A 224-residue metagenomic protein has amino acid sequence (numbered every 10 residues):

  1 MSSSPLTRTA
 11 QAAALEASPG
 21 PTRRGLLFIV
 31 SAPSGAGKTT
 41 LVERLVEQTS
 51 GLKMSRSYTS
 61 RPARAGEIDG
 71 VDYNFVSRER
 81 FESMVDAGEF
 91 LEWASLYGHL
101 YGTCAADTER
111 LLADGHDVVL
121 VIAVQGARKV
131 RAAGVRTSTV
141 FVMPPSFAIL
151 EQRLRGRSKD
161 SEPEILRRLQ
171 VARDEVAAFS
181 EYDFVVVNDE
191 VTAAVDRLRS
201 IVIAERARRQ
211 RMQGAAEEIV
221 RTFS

Functional and structural regions predicted by a protein language model:
M1-L27: Extreme N-terminal, non-catalytic leader segments that precede Walker-type/kinase nucleotide-binding cores
S2-S4, S200-S224: C-terminal accessory "lid"/substrate-recognition subdomains
S31-P33: P-loop (Walker A) phosphate-binding loop of NTP-binding proteins
K38: Conserved lysine of the Walker
L41-V42: Post-Walker A alpha-helix
V46-S55: Post-Walker A helix-loop "phosphate-sensing" segment adjacent to the P-loop in P-loop NTPases
S57-L120, V124-R128: ATP-dependent small-molecule kinase phosphotransfer cores that center on conserved nucleotide phosphate-binding segments
R61-G66, E89, L112-D117, V124 (+2 more regions): A glycine- and Lys/Arg-enriched "phosphate-lid" helix/loop adjacent to the NTP-binding pocket of small-molecule kinases
